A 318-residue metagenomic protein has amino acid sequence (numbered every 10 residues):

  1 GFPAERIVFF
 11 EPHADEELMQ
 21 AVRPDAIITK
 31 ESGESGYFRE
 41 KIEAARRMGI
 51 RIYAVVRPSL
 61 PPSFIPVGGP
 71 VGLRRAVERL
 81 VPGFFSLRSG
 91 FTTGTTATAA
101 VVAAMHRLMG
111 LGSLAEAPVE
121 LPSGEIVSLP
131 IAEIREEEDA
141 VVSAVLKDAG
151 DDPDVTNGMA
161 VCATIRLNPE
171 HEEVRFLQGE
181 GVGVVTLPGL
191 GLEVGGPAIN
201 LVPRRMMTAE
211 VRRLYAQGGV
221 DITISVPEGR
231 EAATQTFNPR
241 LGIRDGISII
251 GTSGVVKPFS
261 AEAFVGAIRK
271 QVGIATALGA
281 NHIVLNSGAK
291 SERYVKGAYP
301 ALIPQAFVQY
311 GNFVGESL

Functional and structural regions predicted by a protein language model:
G1-P12, V67, G72-L80: Non-catalytic interface/targeting segments
G1-V22, R293-F313: Active-site rim loops that border cofactor/substrate pockets in soluble metabolic enzymes
F9, I28-T29, A54, F176-Q178 (+5 more regions): General beta-strand structural signal in soluble alpha/beta enzymes
F10-M48, I52-R57: A C-terminal functional module that forms or caps the active site or interfaces directly with catalytic machinery
G36-E40, G68-G72, F91-A99, D154-A160 (+3 more regions): Conserved active-site and cofactor/substrate-binding residues in soluble primary-metabolism enzymes
E43-R46, N157, T276: Anion (oxyanion) recognition and catalysis
F84-L241: Generic N-terminal targeting/processing segments that precede catalytic cores or assembly contacts
R88-G94, N238-S248, T252-L318: A structural signal for small-residue-enriched, beta-sheet-centric alpha/beta enzyme cores and oligomeric scaffold folds
